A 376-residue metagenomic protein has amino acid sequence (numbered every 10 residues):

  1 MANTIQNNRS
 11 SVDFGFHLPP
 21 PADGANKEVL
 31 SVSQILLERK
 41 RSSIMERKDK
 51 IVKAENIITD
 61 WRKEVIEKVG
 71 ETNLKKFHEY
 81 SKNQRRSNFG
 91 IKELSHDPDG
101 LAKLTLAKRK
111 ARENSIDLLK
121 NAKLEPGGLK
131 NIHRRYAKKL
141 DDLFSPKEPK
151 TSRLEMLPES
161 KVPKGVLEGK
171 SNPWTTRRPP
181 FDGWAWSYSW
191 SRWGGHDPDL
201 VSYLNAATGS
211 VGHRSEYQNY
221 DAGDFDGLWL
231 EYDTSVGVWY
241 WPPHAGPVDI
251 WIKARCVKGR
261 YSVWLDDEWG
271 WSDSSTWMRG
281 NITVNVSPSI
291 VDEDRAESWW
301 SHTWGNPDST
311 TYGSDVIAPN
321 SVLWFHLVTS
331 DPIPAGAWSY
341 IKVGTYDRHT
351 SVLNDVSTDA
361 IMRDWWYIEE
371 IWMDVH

Functional and structural regions predicted by a protein language model:
A2-H376: Mature extracytoplasmic or otherwise solvent-exposed domains
